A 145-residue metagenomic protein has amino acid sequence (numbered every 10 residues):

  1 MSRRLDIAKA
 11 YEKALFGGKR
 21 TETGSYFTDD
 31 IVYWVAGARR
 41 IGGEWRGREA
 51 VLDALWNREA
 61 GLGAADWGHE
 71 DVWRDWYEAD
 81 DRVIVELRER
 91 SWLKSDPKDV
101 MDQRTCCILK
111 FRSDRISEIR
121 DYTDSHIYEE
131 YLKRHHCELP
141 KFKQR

Functional and structural regions predicted by a protein language model:
M1, L5, W45-R48: Short, structured helix-loop boundary elements
S2-D30, G61: Short acidic-aromatic low-complexity motifs
A8, R20, R48-L55, D102: A structural signal for well-ordered alpha-helical scaffolds and beta->alpha junctions
Y11, E22-G24, I31, G47 (+4 more regions): Hydrophobic pocket/interface hotspot
Y11-E22, R48, G68-W73, W92-K94: Phosphate-binding glycine-rich loops and adjacent basic patches that engage nucleotide phosphates, nucleic-acid
A14, I41-G42, I119: Short N-terminal micro-motifs specific to bacterial/archaeal maturation and metal-cluster initiation sites
G24, T28-D81: A solvent-exposed, acidic/Ser-Thr-rich amphipathic alpha-helical stretch
W56-R145: A beta-strand edge to alpha-helix "cap/lid" segment located at domain peripheries
